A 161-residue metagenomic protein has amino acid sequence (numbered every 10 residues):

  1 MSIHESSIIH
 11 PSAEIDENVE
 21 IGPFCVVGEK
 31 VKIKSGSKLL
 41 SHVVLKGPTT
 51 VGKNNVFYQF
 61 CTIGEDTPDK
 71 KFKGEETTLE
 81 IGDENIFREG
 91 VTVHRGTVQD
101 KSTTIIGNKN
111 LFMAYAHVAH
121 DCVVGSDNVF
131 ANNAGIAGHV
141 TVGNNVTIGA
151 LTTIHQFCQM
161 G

Functional and structural regions predicted by a protein language model:
S2-G161: Structural signal for interior beta-strand "rungs" in well-ordered beta-sheet cores of soluble enzyme domains
